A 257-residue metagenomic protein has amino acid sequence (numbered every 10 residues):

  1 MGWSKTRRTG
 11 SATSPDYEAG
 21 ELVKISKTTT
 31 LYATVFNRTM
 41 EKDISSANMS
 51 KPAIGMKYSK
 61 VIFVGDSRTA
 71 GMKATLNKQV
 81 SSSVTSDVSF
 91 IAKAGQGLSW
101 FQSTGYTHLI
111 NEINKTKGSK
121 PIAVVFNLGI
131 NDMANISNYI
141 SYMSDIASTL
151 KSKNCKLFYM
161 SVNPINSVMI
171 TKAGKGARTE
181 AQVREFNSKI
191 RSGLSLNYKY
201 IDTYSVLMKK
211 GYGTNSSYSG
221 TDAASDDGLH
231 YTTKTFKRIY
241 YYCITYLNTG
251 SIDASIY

Functional and structural regions predicted by a protein language model:
M1-A19: Surface-exposed interfaces of beta-sheet-rich extracellular modules
E21-T29: Solvent-exposed segments in extracellular or luminal domains encompassing
T28-N37: Append "Rare intracellular matches occur via the same short Y/T/C beta-strand/loop motifs
R38-V64, T69-A70, S119, G250-Y257: N-terminal secretory targeting modules
G55-S141: Conserved SGNH/GDSL esterase-like catalytic core that processes O-acyl groups on lipids and polysaccharides
N138-D145, Q182-R184: Charged helix-capping and loop-helix junction motifs
S152-K156: A short helix->loop->beta-strand "cap" motif at the edges of active sites that frequently abuts
I165-Y257: Catalytic His-Asp segment of secreted/periplasmic serine-dependent ester chemistry enzymes
